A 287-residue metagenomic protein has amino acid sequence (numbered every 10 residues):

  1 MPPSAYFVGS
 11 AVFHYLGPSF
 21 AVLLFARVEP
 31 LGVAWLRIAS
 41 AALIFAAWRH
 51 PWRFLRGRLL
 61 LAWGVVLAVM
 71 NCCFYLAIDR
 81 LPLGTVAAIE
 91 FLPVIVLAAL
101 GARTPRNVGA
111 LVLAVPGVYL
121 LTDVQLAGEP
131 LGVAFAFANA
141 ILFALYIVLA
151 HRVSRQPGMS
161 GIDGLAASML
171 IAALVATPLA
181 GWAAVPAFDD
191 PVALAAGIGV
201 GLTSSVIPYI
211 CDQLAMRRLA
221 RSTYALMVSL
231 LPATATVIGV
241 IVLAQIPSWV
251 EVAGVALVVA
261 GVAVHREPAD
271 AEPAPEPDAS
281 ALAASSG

Functional and structural regions predicted by a protein language model:
M1-G32, A62-V65, V69-C73, V115-Y119 (+3 more regions): Glycine-/small-residue-enriched transmembrane alpha-helix faces in small-molecule transporters and effluxers
M1-S10, S40-A62, R103-G109, L126-L131 (+4 more regions): Membrane-interface interhelical linkers
V8-L16, F20, W48, L61-L76 (+5 more regions): Hydrophobic alpha-helical transmembrane segments of multi-pass membrane transport proteins, especially secondary
L24, V33, A77, P82 (+6 more regions): Hydrophobic/aromatic residues within transmembrane alpha-helices of multi-pass small-molecule transporters
A26-V69, L92-L97, L142-L149, A166-A183 (+1 more regions): Transmembrane alpha-helices of multi-pass small-molecule transport proteins
I38, S229-G287: C-terminal-most transmembrane helix of multi-pass membrane proteins
A39-I44, I89-L100, I171-V175, T223 (+2 more regions): Alpha-helical transmembrane segments of compact multi-pass small-molecule transporters, enriched in specific families
F45, L92, V96-A99, R106-Q125 (+4 more regions): Hydrophobic transmembrane alpha-helices of multi-pass small-molecule transport proteins
